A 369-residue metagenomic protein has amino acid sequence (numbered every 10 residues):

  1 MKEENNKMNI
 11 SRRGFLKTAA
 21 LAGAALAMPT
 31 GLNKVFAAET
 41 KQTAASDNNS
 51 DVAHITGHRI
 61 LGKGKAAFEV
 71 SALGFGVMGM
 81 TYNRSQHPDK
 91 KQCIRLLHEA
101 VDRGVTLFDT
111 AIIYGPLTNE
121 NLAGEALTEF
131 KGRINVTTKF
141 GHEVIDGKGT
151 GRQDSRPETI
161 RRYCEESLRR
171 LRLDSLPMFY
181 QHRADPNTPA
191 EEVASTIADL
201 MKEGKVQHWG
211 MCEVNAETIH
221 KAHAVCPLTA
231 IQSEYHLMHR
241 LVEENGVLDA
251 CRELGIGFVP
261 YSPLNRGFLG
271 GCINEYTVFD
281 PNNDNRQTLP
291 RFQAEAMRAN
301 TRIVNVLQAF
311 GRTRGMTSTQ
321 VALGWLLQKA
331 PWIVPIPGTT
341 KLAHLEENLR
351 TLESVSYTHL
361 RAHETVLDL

Functional and structural regions predicted by a protein language model:
K2-N135: N-terminal binding-site loop/beta-alpha segment at the start of enzyme catalytic domains that lines or forms
I55, P186-S356: Beta/alpha (TIM)-barrel catalytic core signal, keyed to glycine-rich beta->alpha loops juxtaposed to Asp/Glu that bind
A72-G74, L107, R133-T137, S175-M178 (+4 more regions): Structural preference for beta-strand elements that scaffold enzyme active sites
F75, T110, M178-Q181, M211 (+2 more regions): Conserved beta-strand positions
T81-R84, E143-G149, H344-E347: A short acidic, helix-capping loop that chelates divalent metal ions and anchors anionic groups
H87-A100, R156-R169, E217-I219: Short, acidic/polar
R169-P186: Active-site groove signature of glycoside hydrolases
T358-T365: Conserved small/polar residues in nucleotide/adenosyl-binding loops
